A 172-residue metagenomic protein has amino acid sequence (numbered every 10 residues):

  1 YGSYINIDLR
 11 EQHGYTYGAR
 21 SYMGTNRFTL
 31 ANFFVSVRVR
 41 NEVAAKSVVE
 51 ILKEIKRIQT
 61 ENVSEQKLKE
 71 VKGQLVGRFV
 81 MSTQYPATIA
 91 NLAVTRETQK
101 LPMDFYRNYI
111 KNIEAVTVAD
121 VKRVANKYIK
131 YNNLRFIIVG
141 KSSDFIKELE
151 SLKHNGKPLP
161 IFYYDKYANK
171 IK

Functional and structural regions predicted by a protein language model:
N6, V118-K172: Proteolytic maturation boundary segments
N6-T60, E65-V118, Y131-V139: M16 family metallopeptidases and their MPP-like homologs
